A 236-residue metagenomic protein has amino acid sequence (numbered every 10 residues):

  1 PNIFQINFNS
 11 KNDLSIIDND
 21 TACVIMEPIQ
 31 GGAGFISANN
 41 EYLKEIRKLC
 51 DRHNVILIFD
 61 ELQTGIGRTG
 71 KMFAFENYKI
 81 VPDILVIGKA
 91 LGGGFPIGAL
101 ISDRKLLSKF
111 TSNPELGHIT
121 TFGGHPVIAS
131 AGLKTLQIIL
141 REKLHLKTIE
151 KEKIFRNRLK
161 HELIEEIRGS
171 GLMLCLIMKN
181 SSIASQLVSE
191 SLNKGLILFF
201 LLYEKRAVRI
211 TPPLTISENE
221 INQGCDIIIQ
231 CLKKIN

Functional and structural regions predicted by a protein language model:
P1-N236: Conserved N-terminal phosphate-binding loop of PLP-dependent enzymes in the Aspartate aminotransferase
